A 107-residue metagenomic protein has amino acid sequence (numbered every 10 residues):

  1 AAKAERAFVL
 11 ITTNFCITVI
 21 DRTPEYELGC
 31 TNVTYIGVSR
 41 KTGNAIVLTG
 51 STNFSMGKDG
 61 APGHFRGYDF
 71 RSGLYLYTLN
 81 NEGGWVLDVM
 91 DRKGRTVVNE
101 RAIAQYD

Functional and structural regions predicted by a protein language model:
A1-D107: Cysteine-centric segments in proteins
